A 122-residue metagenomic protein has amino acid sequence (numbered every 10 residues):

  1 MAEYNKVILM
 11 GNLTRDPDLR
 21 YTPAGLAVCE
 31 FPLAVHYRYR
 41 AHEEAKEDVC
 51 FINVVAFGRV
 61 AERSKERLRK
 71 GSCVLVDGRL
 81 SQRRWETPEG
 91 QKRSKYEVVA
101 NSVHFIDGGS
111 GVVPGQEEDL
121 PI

Functional and structural regions predicted by a protein language model:
M1-Y4, D18-A24, R40-E47, E62 (+3 more regions): Acidic, gly/ser/pro-rich intrinsically disordered tails
E3-K6, E30-P32, F51-N53, D77 (+2 more regions): Residue-level recognition of specific faces of alpha-helices
I8-D16: Structural detector for short beta-strands of small beta-barrel domains
T14, R20, F57, S81 (+1 more regions): Conserved positions in beta-strands of structured domains
Y21-A34, S94: Short aromatic-glycine-enriched beta-strand elements
A45-R59: Disulfide-stabilized netrin-like
F57-R93, I106-D107: Beta-rich strand-turn-strand
